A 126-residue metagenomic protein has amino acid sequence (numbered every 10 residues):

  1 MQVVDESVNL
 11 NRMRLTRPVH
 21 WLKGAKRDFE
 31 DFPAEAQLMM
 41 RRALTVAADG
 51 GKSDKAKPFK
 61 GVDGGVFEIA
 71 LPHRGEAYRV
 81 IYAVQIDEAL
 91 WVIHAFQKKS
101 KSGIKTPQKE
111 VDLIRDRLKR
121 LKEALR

Functional and structural regions predicted by a protein language model:
M1-A77, I86-A89, K99-R126: Basic, Lys/Arg-enriched alpha-helical interface segments
V80-Y82: Hydrophobic/aromatic beta-strand elements that line small-molecule binding cavities or substrate pockets in beta-rich
W91-A95: Conserved catalytic cores of phosphodiester-cleaving nucleases, focusing on short active-site segments
